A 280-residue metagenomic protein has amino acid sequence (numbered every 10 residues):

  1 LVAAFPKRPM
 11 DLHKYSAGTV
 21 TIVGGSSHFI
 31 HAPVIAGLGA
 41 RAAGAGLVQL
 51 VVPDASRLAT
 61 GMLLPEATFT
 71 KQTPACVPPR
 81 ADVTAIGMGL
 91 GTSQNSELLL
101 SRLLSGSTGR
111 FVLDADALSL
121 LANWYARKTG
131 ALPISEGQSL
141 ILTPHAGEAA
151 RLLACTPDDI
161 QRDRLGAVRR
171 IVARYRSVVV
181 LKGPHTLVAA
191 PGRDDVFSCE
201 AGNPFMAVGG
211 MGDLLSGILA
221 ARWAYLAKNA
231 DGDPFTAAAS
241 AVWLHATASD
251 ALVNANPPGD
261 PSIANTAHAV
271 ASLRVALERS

Functional and structural regions predicted by a protein language model:
L1-A115, S119-I141, A146-S280: Small-residue (G/A/S/T)-rich helix-start motifs and N-terminal tracts that mark the onset
